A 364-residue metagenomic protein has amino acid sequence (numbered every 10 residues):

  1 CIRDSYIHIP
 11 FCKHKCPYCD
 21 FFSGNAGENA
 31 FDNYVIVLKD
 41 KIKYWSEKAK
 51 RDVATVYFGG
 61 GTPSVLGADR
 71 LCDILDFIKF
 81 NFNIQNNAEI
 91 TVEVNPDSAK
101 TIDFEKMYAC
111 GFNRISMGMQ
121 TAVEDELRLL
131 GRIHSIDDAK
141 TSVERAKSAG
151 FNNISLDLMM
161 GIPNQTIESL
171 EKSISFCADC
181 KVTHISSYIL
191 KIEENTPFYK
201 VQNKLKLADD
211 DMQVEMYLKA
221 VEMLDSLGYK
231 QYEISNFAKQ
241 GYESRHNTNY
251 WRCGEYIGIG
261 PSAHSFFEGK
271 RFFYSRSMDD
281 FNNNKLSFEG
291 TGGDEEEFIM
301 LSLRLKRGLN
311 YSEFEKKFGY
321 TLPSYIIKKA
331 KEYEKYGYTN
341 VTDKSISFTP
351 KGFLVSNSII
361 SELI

Functional and structural regions predicted by a protein language model:
C1-D4: Conserved small/polar residues in nucleotide/adenosyl-binding loops
I7: Conserved N-terminal Rossmann-fold NAD(P)-binding element of oxidoreductases
P10-F21: Local cysteine-cluster metal-coordination motifs and their immediate loop/turn environment, predominantly Fe-S cluster
S23-W45, D52-Y320: C-terminal scaffold of the Radical SAM
Y320-E332: Short amphipathic alpha-helical interaction segments
E334-K344: A short, conserved structural fragment
S345-T349: Minor-groove-contacting beta-hairpin "wing" of winged helix-turn-helix DNA-binding domains
K351-I364: Short, amphipathic alpha-helical interaction segments positioned at domain boundaries
